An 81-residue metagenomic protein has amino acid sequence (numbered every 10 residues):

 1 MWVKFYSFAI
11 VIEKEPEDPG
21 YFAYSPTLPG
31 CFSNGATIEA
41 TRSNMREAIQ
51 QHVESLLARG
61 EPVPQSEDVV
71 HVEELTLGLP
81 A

Functional and structural regions predicted by a protein language model:
M1-A9, S43-A81: Short, charged, surface-exposed hinge/linker loops at domain edges that act as mobile lids or interdomain connectors
A9-I12, A36: Prokaryotic Sec-type signal peptides and long signal-anchor helices with extended Leu/Ile/Val-rich h-regions
I12-L28: Short aromatic-glycine-(Arg/Gly/Cys) micro-motifs in beta-strand/loop hairpins
F22-Y24, F32, I49, L77-G78: A generic structural signal for ordered secondary structure
T27-G30, Q65: Hydrophobic residues in alpha-helical membrane-spanning segments
P29-A40: A short, exposed loop/beta-hairpin motif centered on an aromatic-Gly-Thr core
